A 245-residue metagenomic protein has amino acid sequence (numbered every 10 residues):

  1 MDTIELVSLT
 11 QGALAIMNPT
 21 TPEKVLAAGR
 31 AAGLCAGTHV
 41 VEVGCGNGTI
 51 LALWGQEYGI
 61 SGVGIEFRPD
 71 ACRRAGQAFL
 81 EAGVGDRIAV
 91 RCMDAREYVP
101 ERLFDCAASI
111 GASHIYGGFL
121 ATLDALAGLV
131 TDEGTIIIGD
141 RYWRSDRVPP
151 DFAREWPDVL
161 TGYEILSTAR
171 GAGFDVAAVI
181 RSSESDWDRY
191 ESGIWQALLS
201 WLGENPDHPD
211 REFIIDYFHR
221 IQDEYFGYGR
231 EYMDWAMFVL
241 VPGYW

Functional and structural regions predicted by a protein language model:
T10-L26: Conserved SAM-binding loop and adjacent beta-strand
G37-G46: Conserved class I S-adenosyl-L-methionine
N47-R96: Class I SAM-dependent methyltransferase SAM/SAH-binding core
R96-A107: A short acidic, Gly/Pro-enriched loop at the edge of an enzyme's catalytic core that lines a small-molecule cofactor
D105-F119: A short SAM/SAH-binding and catalytic strip from SAM-dependent methyltransferases
L120-T135: A short glycine-rich, Lys/Arg-flanked "PGG" loop and its adjoining helix->strand segment in the class I
I138-P157: Short, glycine-/aromatic-enriched active-site segment of Class I SAM-dependent methyltransferases
I180-W245: Conserved Class I S-adenosyl-L-methionine
